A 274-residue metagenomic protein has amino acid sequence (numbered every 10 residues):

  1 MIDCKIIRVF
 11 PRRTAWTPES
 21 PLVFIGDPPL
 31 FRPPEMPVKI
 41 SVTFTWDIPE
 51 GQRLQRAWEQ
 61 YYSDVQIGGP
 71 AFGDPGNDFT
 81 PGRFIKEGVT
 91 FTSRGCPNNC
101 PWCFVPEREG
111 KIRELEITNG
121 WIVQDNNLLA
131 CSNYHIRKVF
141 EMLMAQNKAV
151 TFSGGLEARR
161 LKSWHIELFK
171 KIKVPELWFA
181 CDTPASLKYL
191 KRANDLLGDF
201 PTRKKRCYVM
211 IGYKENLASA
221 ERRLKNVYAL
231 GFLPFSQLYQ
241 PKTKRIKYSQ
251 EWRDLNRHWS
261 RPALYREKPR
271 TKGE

Functional and structural regions predicted by a protein language model:
M1-D64: A short, structured N-terminal alpha-helical element that caps or precedes a catalytic domain
M1-R12, T80-E109, T118-D125, L129-A130: N-terminal pre-triad scaffold of radical SAM enzymes
R8, K39-T45, F104-A193, R203-Y213 (+1 more regions): Core AdoMet radical
W16-E19, P29-E35, A71-T80, R113-N119: Short loop/helix-cap segments at secondary-structure boundaries that form the rim of catalytic
V23-L30, L161-F169, L190, L217-R223: Short, acidic/polar
W58-V65, K148, P201-R203, F232: A short helix->loop->beta-strand "cap" motif at the edges of active sites that frequently abuts
Y61-P75: Short beta-strand elements of ligand-binding domains
K171, E176-W178, A185-E274: A structural motif corresponding to the C-terminal lobe/cap of the Radical SAM core domain
